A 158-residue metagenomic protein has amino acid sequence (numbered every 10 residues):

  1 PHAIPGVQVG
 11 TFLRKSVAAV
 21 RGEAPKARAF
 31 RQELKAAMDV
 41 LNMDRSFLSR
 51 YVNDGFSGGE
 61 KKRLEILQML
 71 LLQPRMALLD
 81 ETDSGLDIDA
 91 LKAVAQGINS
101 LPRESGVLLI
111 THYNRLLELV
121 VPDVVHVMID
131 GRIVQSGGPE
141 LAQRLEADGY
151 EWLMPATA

Functional and structural regions predicted by a protein language model:
P1-P74: ABC-family P-loop ATPase nucleotide-binding domains
P74-R75, S105: A residue-level structural signal marking coil residues immediately N-terminal to beta-strands within the ABC ATPase
M76-D80: Walker B motif beta-strand of ABC-family P-loop ATPases
E81-T82, D89: Walker B catalytic motif
L91-E104: Helical segment within the ABC ATPase nucleotide-binding domain
E104-H112: Conserved H-loop
Y113-V120: Conserved H-loop
M128, R132-P155: Conserved beta-strand-loop-alpha-helix hinge in the C-terminal portion of ABC ATPase nucleotide-binding domains
